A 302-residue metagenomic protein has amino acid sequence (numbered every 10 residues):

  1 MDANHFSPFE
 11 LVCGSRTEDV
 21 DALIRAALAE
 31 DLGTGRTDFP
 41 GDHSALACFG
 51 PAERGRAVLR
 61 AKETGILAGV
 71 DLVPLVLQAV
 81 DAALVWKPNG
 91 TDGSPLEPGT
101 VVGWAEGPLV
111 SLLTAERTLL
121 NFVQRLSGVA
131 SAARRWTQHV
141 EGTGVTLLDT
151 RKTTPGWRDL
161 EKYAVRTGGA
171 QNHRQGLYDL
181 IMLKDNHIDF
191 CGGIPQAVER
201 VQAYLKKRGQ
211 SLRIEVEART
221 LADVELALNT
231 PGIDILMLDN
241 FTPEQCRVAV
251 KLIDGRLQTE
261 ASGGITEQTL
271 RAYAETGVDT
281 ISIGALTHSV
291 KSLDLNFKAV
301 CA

Functional and structural regions predicted by a protein language model:
D2-T230, I235, E244-L252, E260 (+4 more regions): Acidic/glycine-rich phosphate/pyrophosphate-binding loops and surrounding catalytic core that coordinate Mg2+
L238: Active-site core of metal-dependent hydrolases
F241: Glycine/alanine-rich phosphate-binding loops at beta-alpha junctions
L257: A short helix->loop->beta-strand "cap" motif at the edges of active sites that frequently abuts
